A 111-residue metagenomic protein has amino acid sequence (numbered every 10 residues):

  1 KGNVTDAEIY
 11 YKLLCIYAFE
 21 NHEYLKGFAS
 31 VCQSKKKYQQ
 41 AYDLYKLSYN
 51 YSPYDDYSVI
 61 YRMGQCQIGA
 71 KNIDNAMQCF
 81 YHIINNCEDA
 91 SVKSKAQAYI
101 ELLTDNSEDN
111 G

Functional and structural regions predicted by a protein language model:
K1, E108-G111: N-terminal alpha-helical interaction modules that lie
K1-S58: Alpha-helical adaptor scaffolds
E8-I9, Y42, D74-M77, K93-Q97 (+1 more regions): Conserved positions within tetratricopeptide repeat
H22, P53-I60, N85-A98: Boundary/linker segments of alpha-helical solenoid repeat arrays
Y42-S48, A76-I83, G111: Alpha-helical repeat scaffolds
Y57, Y61, Q65-Q78: Extended alpha-helical scaffolding segments
